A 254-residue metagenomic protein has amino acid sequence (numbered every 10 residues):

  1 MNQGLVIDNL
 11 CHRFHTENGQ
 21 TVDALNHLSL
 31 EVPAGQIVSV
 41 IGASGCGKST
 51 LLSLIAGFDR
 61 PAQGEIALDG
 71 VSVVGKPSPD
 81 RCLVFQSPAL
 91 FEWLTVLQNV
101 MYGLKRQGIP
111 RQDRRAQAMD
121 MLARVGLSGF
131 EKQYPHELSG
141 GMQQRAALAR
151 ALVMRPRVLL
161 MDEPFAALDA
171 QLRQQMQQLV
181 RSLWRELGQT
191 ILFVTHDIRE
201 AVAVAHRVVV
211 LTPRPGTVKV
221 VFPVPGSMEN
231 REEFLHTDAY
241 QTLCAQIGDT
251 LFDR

Functional and structural regions predicted by a protein language model:
M1-G4, R13-H27: A short, flexible loop at the N-terminus of ABC-type nucleotide-binding domains that lies
I41-A43: The feature captures the beta-strand-to-loop junction immediately N-terminal to the Walker
A56: Helix-to-loop junction immediately C-terminal to a conserved catalytic motif
G64-G75, Q117: Conserved ABC transporter NBD signature motif
L97-K105, R115, M119, P223: Short helical segment in ABC ATPase nucleotide-binding domains corresponding to the A-loop/adjacent helical element
Q133-H136, M154: Conserved signature/switch motifs of ABC ATPase nucleotide-binding domains
L159-D162: Catalytic Walker B motif of ABC-type/P-loop ATPase nucleotide-binding domains
